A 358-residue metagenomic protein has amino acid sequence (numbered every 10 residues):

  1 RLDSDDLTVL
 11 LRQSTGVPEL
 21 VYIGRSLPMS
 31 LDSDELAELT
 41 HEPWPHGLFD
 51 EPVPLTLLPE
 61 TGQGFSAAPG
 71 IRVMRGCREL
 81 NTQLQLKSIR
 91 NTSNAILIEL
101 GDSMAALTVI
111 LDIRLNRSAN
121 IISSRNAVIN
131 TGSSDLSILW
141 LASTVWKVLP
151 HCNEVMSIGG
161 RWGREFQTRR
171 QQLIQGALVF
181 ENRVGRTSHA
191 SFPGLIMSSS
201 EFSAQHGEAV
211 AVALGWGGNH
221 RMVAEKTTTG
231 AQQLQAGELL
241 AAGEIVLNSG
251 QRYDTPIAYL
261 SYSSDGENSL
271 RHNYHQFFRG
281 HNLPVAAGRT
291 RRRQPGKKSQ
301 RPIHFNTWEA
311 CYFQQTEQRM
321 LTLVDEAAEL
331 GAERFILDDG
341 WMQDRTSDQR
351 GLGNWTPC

Functional and structural regions predicted by a protein language model:
R1, T228-N248: Short acidic, Pro/Gly- and aromatic-enriched capping/linker segments at domain boundaries
R1-L7, S93, E309-Y312: Membrane engagement elements in two modes
D6, N126, G250, F305 (+1 more regions): Conserved, mostly hydrophobic/aromatic
L7-L10, P18-E225, A241: Polysaccharide-binding surfaces and accessory modules of carbohydrate-active proteins
L86, I245-S264: Short Pro-Gly-centered flexible turn/kink motifs
I257-P302: Terminal connector regions
G296-C358: Aromatic-lined carbohydrate-binding/catalytic grooves of carbohydrate-active enzymes
